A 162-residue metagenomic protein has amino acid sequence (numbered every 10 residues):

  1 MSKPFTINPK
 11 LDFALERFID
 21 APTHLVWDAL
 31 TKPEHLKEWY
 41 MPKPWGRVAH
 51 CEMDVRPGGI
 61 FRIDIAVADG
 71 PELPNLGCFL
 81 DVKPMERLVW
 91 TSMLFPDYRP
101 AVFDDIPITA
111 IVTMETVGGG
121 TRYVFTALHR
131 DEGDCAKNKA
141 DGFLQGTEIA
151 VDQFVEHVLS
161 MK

Functional and structural regions predicted by a protein language model:
M1-R47: Hydrophobic ligand-binding cavity/cleft-lining segments
K10-E16, T23, V48, I60 (+4 more regions): Intrinsic-disorder/low-complexity, polar/charged segments enriched in Ser/Thr/Lys/Arg/Asp/Glu/Gln
V26, L36, F61, F79 (+4 more regions): Hydrophobic pocket/interface hotspot
T31, T91, T121: Ser/Thr-centric signal marking residues that sit in or immediately flank functional binding/regulatory motifs
P33, P42-I63, D69-G70: A solvent-exposed, acidic/Ser-Thr-rich amphipathic alpha-helical stretch
C51-P57, A68-G118, E156: Hydrophobic-ligand binding "helix-grip"
R99-Q145: Beta-strand/loop substructures that line and gate deep hydrophobic ligand-binding cavities in soluble
V158-K162: Short, highly charged C-terminal tails/helix-capping segments
